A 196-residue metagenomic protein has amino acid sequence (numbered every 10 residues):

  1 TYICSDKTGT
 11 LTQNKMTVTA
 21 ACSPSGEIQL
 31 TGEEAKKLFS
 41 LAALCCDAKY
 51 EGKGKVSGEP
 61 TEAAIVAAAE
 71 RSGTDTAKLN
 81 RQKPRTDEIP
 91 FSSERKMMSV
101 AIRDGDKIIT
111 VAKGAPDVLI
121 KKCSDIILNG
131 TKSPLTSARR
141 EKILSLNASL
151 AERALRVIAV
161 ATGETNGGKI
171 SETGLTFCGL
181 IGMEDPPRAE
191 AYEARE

Functional and structural regions predicted by a protein language model:
T1-E196: Conserved cytosolic headpiece of P-type ATPases
